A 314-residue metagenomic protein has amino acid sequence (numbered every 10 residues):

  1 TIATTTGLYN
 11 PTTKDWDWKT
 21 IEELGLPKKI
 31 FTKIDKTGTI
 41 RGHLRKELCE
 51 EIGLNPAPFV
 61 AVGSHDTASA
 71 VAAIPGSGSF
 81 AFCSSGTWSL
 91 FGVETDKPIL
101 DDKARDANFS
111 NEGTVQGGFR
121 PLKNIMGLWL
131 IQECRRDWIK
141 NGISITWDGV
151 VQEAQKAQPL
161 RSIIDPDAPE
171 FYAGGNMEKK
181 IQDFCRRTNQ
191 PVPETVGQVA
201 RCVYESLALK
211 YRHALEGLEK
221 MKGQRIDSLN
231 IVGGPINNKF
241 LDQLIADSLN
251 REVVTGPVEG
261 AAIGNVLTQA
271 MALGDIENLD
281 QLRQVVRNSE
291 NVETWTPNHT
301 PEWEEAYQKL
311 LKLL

Functional and structural regions predicted by a protein language model:
T1-N10, K33-K36, R41: Short beta-strand-loop/turn "lid" adjacent to the catalytic site in phosphate-handling enzymes
T1-T4, P27-I30, E194-G197: Gly-rich Lys/Arg/Thr-decorated short loops/hinges at beta-loop-alpha junctions or inter-strand turns that position
G7-W18, E22-E23, K46-S228, N237-A261 (+1 more regions): Active-site core segments that coordinate phosphate-bearing ligands/cofactors across diverse enzyme families
I21-T39: A conserved helix-loop-beta module that forms one wall/lid of the active-site cleft in ATP-utilizing catalytic domains
K36, G233, P257: Small/polar loops that bind or transfer phosphate-bearing groups
